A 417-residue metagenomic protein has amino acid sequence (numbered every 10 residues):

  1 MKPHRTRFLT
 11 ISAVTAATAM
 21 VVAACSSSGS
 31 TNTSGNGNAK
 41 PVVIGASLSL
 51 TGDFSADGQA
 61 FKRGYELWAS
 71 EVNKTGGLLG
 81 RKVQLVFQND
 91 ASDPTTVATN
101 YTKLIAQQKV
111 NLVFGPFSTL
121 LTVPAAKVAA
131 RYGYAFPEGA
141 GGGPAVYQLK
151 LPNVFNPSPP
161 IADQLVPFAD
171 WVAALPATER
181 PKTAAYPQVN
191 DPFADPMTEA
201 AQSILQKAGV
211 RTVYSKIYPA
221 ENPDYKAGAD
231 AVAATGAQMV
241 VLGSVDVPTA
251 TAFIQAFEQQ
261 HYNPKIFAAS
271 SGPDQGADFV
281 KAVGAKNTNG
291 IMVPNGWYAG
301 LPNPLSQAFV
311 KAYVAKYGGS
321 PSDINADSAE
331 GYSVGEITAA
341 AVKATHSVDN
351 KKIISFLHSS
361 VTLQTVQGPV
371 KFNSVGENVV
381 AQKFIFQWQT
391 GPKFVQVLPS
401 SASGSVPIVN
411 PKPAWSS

Functional and structural regions predicted by a protein language model:
M1-V43, K74, K412-S417: Short, low-complexity disordered leader/linker segments with a strong preference for bacterial N-terminal type II
H4, T31-S34, V43, A56-F61 (+4 more regions): Beta-alpha junction/loop-to-helix N-cap segments that form part of ligand/metal-binding clefts
N36-E66, Q88-T95, F117-S118, P187-P196 (+3 more regions): Extracytoplasmic "Venus flytrap"
V42, R63-Q84, E179, Q206-V210: Signal peptide-proximal N-terminal region of secreted/periplasmic/extracellular or secretory-lumen proteins
A56, A60-L67, E71, T96-K103 (+19 more regions): Extracytoplasmic/secreted proteins, especially bacterial periplasmic and envelope-associated proteins
K109-S215, K265-N289: Extracytoplasmic ligand/sensor domains, especially the bilobed periplasmic-binding protein
F257-Y332, S400-G404, P411-S416: Extracellular/periplasmic periplasmic-binding protein-like sensory domains
K316-S328, A339-V397: Segments of small-molecule ligand-sensing domains
